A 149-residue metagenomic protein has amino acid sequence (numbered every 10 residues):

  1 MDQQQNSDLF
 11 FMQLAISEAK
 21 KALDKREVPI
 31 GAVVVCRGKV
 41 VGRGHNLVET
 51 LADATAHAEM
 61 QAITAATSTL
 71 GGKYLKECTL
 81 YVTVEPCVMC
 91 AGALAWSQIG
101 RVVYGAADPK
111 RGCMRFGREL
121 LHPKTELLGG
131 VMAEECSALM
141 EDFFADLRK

Functional and structural regions predicted by a protein language model:
M1-A22, P86, G92-K149: Zinc-dependent deaminase
A15, A19-A22, A32, G42 (+2 more regions): Small-residue (primarily alanine) positions within well-ordered alpha-helices, especially packing/interaction faces
R26-I30, K76: Short, basic and Ser/Thr-rich N-terminal targeting/leader segments
I30-G38: Short beta-strand scaffold segments in enzyme catalytic cores
C36-R37, T64, K76: A cytosolic small-molecule/anion-sensing beta-strand core signal
V41-V48, K124-E126: Short beta->alpha transition motifs characteristic of CBS
L47-M60: A short, polar/charged loop-to-alpha-helix boundary motif
G72-E85: Immediate flanking context of iron-sulfur cluster ligation sites
